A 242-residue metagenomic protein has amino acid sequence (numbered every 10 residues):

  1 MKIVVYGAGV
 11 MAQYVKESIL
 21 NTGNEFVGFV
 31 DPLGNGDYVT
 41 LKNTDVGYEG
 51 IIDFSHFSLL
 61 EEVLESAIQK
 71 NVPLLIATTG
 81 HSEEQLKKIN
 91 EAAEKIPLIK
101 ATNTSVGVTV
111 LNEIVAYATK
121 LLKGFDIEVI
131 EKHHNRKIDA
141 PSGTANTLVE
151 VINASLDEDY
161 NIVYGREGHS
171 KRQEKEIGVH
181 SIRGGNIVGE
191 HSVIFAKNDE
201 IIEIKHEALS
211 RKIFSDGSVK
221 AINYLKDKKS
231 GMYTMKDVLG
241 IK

Functional and structural regions predicted by a protein language model:
K2-Y6, V10-K42, K123-K242: C-terminal substrate-binding/catalytic lobe of Rossmann-fold NAD(P)-dependent oxidoreductases
Y6, F54-S55, A77-T78, A101: Structural motif
M11-V15, L59-L60, V108-L111: Short glycine/serine/threonine-rich phosphate/pyrophosphate-binding segments that cradle anionic phosphate groups
P32-N35, T79-S82, N103-T104: Short, acidic/turn-prone active-site loops that include or flank metal/cofactor- and phosphate-binding residues
V46-G47, I51, K95: Alpha-helix C-terminal capping/helix-to-coil transition sites in glycosyltransferase folds
E49-Q69, G80-Q85: Beta-loop-alpha module in the N-terminal Rossmann-like domain of NAD(P)-dependent dehydrogenases, especially those
L64-E65, T78-L98, T109, I114-A118: Rossmann-fold NAD(P)-binding glycine/threonine-rich loop
P73, K88-S105, L122-I127: Rossmann-fold dehydrogenase core element
